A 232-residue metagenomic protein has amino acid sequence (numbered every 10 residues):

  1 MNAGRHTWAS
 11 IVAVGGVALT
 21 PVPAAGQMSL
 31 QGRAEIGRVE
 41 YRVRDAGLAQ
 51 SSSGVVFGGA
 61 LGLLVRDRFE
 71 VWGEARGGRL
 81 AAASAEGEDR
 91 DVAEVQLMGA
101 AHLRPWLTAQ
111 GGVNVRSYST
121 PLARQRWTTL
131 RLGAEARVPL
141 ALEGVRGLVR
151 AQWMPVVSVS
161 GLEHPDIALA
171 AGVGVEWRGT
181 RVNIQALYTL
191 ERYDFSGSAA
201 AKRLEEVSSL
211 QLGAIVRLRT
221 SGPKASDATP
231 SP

Functional and structural regions predicted by a protein language model:
A24-S84, S160, S209-Q211, I215-K224 (+1 more regions): Short glycine/proline- and aromatic-enriched beta-strand/turn motifs that initiate or cap beta-hairpins
L30, D67-G73, P105-A109, A141-G147 (+2 more regions): Repeated loop/turn-to-beta-strand initiation elements of outer-membrane beta-barrel proteins
I36, F57-D67, V95-L103, V113 (+4 more regions): Residues on the lipid-exposed face of transmembrane beta-strands in outer-membrane beta-barrel proteins
I36-R42, A75-A81, V113-S119, T128 (+5 more regions): Transmembrane beta-strands of outer-membrane beta-barrel pores
Y41-A49, A82-R90, S119-W127, V157-I167 (+2 more regions): Outer-membrane beta-barrel translocator domains and adjoining extracellular loop/strand segments of Gram-negative
A49-Y118, V182-N183, T189-Y193: Glycine- and aromatic-enriched membrane insertion/assembly motifs of diderm outer-membrane and organelle channel
S51-F57, G87-V95, P105, R124-L130 (+3 more regions): Residues that define the transmembrane beta-barrel architecture of outer-membrane proteins
H164-P232: Predominantly the C-terminal beta-signal and adjacent terminal strand-loop region of outer-membrane beta-barrel
